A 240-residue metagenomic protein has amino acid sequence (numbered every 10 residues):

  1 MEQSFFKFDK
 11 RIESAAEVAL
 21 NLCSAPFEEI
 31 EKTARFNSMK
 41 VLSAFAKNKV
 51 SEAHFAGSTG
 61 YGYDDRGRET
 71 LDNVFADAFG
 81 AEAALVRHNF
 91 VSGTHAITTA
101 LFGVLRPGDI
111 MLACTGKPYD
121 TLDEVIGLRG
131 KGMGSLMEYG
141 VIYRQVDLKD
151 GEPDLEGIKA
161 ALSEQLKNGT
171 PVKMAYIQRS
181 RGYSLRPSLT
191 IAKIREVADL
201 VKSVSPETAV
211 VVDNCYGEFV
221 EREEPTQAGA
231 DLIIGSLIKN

Functional and structural regions predicted by a protein language model:
F5-A16, C23, V41-L42, K47 (+4 more regions): Conserved PLP-enzyme active-site core in the AAT-like
C23-T70, E82-L85: A glycine-/small-polar-enriched, mobile loop at the entrance of the PLP active site in fold-type I
L71-F79: Short beta-strand/loop turn elements enriched in aromatics
D72, V86-R87, A209: Short secondary-structure boundary micro-motifs
L85-V86, R144: Structural signal for short hydrophobic segments within the conserved structured cores of catalytic domains across
